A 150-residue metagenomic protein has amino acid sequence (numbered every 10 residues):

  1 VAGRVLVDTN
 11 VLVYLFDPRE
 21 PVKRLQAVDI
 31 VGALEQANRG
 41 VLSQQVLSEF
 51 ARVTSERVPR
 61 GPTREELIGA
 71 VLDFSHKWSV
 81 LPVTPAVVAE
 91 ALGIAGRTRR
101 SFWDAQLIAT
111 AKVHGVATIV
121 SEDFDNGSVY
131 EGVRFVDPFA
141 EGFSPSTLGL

Functional and structural regions predicted by a protein language model:
V1-L42, R57-G69, G142-T147: Short, well-structured N-terminal submotif of metal-dependent ribonuclease cores
A2-R4, I108-L150: Acidic, PIN/NYN-like endoribonuclease modules and their adjacent C-terminal/linker elements
D8-N10, E49, D104, D123: Acidic active-site catalytic centers that drive phospho-/nucleotidyl reactions and related ester hydrolyses
L15, A33-A37, V53-R57, F74-W78 (+1 more regions): Alpha-helix C-capping/helix-to-loop hinge sites
V41-Q44, V120-S121: Short beta-strand segments at enzyme active-site cores
Q45, E49, G69, E90 (+1 more regions): Amphipathic alpha-helical interaction segments
V46-L47, A51, S55, P59-S79: Glycine/small-residue-rich phosphate/adenosyl-binding loop
S79-E122: Active-site neighborhoods of divalent-metal-dependent phosphate/nucleic-acid chemistry enzymes
